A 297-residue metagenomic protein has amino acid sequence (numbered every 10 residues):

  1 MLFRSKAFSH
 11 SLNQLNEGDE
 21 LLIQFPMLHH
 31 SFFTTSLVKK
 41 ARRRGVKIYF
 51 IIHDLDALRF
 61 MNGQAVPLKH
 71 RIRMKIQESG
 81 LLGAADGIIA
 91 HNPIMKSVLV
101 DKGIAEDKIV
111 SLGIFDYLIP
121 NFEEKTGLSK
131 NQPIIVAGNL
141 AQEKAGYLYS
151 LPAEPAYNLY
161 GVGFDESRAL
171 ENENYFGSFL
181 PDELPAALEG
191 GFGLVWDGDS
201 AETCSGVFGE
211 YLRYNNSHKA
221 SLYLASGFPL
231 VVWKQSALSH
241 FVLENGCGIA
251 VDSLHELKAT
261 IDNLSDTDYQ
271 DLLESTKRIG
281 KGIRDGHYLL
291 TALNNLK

Functional and structural regions predicted by a protein language model:
H10, K39-R43, P67-I88: Membrane-proximal helix-turn-helix segments that form the acceptor-binding/catalytic region of lipid-linked
L12-F33, V46-Y49: Short N-terminal targeting/anchoring amphipathic segment
E20-L22, A41-M61: Active-site proximal beta-strand in glycosyltransferases
F60, G80-I109: A short, active-site helix/loop in glycosyltransferases that binds the activated sugar's phosphate group
F115-E189: Conserved catalytic-core segment of nucleotide-activated headgroup transferases in glycan assembly
T126-G127, D252-K297: A charged, aromatic-enriched C-terminal amphipathic alpha-helix characteristic of glycosyltransferases across folds
A186-S226, V232-H240: Nucleotide-sugar-dependent
